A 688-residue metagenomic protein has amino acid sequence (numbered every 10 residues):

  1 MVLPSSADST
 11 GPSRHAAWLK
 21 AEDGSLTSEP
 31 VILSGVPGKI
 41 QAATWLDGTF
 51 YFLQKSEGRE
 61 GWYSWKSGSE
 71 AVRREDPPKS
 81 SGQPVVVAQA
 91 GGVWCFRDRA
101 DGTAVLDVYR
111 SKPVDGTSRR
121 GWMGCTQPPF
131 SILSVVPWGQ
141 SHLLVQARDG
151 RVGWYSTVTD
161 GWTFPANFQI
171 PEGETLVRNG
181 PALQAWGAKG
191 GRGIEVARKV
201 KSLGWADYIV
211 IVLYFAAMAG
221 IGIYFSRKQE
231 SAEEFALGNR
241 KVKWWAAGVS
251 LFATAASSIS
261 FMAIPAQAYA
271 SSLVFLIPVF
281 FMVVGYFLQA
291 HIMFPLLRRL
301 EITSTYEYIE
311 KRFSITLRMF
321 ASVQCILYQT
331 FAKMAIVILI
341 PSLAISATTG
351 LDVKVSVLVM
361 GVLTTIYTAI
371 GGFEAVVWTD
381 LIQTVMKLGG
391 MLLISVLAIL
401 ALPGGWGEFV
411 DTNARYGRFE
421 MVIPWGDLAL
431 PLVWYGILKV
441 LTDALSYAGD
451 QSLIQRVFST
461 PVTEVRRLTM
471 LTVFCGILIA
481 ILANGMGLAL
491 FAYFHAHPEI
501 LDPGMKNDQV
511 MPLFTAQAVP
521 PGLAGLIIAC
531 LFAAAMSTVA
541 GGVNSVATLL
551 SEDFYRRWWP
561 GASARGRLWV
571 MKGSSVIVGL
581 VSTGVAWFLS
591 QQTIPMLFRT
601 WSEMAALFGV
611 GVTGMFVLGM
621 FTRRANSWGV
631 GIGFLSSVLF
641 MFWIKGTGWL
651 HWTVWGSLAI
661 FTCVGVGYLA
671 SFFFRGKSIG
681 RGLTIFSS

Functional and structural regions predicted by a protein language model:
M1-P4, G48-Q54, G91-R97, S134 (+2 more regions): Short beta-strand elements that form the blades of beta-propeller/WD-repeat-like and other beta-sheet-rich scaffold
S9-A17, G58-S64, D101-Y109, G150-W154 (+1 more regions): Structural motif
S13-V36, G61-S80, V105-S131, T157-P171: Trp- and S/T/G-rich repeat-edge/linker motifs of beta-rich repeat architectures
L19-A21, T44-W45, W65-S67, A88-Q89 (+5 more regions): Generic beta-strand structural signal
V36-T44, K79-Q89, P128-W138, I170-N179: Repeated scaffold domains used in trafficking and secretory/extracellular systems, primarily beta-propellers
D101-G102, W122-T157: Loop/turn-rich, solvent-exposed surfaces of beta-rich toroidal or solenoidal domains
T163-S202: Blade-level signature of beta-propeller repeat domains, shared across WD40, Kelch, NHL, RCC1 and BNR/Asp-box propellers
A197-S688: Membrane-embedded helix-loop-helix hairpins and adjacent transmembrane boundary segments in multi-pass transporters
